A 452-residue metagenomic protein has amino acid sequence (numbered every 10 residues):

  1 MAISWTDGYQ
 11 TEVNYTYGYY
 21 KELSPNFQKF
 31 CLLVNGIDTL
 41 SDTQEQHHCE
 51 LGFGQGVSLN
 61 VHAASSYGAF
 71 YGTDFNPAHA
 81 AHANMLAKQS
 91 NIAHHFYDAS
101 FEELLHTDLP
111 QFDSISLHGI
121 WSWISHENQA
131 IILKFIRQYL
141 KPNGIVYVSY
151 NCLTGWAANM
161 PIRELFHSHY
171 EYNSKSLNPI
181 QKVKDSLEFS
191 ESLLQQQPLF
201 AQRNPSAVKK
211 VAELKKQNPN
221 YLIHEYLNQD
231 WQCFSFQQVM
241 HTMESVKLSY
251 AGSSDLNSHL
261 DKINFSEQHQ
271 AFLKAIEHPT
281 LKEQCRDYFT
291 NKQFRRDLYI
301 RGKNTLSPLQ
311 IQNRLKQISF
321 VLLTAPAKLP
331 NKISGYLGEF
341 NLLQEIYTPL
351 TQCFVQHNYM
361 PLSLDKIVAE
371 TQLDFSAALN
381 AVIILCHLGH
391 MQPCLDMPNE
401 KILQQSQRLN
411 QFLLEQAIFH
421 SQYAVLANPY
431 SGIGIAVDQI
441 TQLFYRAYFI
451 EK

Functional and structural regions predicted by a protein language model:
M1-H94, D98-T107, T154-I162: N-terminal charged/capping segments associated with class I S-adenosyl-L-methionine
H106-I115: A short acidic, Gly/Pro-enriched loop at the edge of an enzyme's catalytic core that lines a small-molecule cofactor
S116-I120: A short beta-strand submotif of the Rossmann-like class I SAM-dependent methyltransferase core that lines
S122-I124, Y139: A short His-aromatic
A130-P142: A short glycine-rich, Lys/Arg-flanked "PGG" loop and its adjoining helix->strand segment in the class I
N143-N151: Conserved beta-strand signature within the Rossmann-like core of class I S-adenosyl-L-methionine
M160-Q196: Conserved Class I S-adenosyl-L-methionine
P198-V368, Q372-E451: Rossmann-like AdoMet/SAM-dependent catalytic core
